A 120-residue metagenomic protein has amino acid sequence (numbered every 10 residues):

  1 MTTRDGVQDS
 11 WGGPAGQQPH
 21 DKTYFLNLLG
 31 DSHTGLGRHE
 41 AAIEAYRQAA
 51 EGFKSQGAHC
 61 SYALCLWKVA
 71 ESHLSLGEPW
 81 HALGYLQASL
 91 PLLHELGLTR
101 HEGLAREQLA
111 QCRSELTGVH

Functional and structural regions predicted by a protein language model:
T3-G6, A42, A82: Single-residue signature of alpha-solenoid repeat helices
V7-S10, Y46, F53, L86 (+1 more regions): Hydrophobic/aromatic packing residues within the alpha-helices of TPR/SEL1-like helical repeat arrays
G12-P19, G52-C60, L92-R100: Short coil/turn linkers that connect adjacent helices within long alpha-helical scaffolds, especially alpha-solenoid
P79-G97, A110: TPR/TPR-like (Sel1-like) alpha-helical repeat modules
